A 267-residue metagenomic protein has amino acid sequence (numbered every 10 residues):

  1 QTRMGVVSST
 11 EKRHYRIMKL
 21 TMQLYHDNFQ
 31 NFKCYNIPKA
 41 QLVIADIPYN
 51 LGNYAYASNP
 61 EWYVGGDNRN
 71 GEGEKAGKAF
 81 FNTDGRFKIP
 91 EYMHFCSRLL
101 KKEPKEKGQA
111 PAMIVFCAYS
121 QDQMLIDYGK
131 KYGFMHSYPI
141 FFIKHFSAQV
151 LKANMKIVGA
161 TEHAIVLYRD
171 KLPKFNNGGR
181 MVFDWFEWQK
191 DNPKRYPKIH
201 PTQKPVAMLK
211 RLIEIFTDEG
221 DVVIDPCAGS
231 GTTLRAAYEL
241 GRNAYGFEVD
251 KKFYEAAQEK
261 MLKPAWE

Functional and structural regions predicted by a protein language model:
Q1-G246, K252-Y254: Core catalytic lobe of class I
A257-Q258: Conserved SAM-binding loop
L262-E267: Class I S-adenosyl-L-methionine-dependent methyltransferase module
